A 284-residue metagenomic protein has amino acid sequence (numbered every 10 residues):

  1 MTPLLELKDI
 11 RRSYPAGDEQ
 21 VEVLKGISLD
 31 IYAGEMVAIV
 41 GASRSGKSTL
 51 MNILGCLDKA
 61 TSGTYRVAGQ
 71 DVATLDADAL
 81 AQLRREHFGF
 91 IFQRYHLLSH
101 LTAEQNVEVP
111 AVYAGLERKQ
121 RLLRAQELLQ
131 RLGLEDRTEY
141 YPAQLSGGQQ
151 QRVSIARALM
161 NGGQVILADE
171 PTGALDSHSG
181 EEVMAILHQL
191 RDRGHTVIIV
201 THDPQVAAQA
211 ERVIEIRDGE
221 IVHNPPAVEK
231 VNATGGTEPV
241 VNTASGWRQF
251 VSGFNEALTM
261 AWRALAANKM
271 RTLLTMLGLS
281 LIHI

Functional and structural regions predicted by a protein language model:
M1-S13, V222-E256: ABC-family P-loop ATPase nucleotide-binding domain
P3-A207: ABC family nucleotide-binding domain
Y113, E211, M276-L277: Short, function-defining helix-loop hinge/capping sites that tune catalysis or transport
Q209-E215: Conserved catalytic segment of ABC-fold P-loop ATPases
N242-L279: N-terminal Sec/SRP start-transfer signal
H283-I284: Conserved small/polar residues in nucleotide/adenosyl-binding loops
